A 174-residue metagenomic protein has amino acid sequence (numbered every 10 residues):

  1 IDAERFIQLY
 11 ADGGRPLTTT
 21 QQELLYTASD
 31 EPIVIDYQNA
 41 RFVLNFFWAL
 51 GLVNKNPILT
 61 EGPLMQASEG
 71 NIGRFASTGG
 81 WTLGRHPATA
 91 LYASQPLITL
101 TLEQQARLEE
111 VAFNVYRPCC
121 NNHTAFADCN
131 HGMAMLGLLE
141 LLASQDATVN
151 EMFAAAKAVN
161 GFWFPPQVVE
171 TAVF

Functional and structural regions predicted by a protein language model:
I1-M133, T148-N150, A155: Acidic/His-rich structured neighborhood in mature extracellular/periplasmic domains
R117-P118, A127, M133-F174: A cross-kingdom marker for long, charged
